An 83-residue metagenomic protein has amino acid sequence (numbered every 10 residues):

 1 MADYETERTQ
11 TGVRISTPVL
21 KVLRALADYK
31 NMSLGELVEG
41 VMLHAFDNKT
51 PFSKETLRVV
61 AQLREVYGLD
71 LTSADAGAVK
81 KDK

Functional and structural regions predicted by a protein language model:
M1-T17, A27, R64-A74, A78-K83: Short Lys/Arg-rich basic patches
K30-L57: Short, basic amphipathic alpha-helical segments that act as recognition/interaction helices in nucleic-acid-binding
V41-L43, L63-V66: Short, surface-exposed, polar/charged, turn-prone segments marking secondary-structure boundaries
